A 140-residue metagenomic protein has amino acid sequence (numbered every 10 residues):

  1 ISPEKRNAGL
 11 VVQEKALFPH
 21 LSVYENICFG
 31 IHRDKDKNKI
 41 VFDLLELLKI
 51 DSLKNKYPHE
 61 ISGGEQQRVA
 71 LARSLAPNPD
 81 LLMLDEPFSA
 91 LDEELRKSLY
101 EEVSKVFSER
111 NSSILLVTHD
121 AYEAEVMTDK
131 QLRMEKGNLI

Functional and structural regions predicted by a protein language model:
I1-V12, R33: ABC ATPase NBD coupling module
L10, V69-N78: ABC ATPase nucleotide-binding domain "signature" region
L21-C28: Short coil-to-helix segment of the ABC ATPase nucleotide-binding domain corresponding to the Q-loop/switch region
D36-K54, S104-K105: Conserved ABC ATPase "signature" region
K56-H59, P77: Conserved signature/switch motifs of ABC ATPase nucleotide-binding domains
L82-E86: Catalytic Walker B motif of ABC-type/P-loop ATPase nucleotide-binding domains
E93-L95: Helix N-cap at the start of a conserved alpha-helix in ABC-type nucleotide-binding domains
N111-V117: Conserved H-loop
